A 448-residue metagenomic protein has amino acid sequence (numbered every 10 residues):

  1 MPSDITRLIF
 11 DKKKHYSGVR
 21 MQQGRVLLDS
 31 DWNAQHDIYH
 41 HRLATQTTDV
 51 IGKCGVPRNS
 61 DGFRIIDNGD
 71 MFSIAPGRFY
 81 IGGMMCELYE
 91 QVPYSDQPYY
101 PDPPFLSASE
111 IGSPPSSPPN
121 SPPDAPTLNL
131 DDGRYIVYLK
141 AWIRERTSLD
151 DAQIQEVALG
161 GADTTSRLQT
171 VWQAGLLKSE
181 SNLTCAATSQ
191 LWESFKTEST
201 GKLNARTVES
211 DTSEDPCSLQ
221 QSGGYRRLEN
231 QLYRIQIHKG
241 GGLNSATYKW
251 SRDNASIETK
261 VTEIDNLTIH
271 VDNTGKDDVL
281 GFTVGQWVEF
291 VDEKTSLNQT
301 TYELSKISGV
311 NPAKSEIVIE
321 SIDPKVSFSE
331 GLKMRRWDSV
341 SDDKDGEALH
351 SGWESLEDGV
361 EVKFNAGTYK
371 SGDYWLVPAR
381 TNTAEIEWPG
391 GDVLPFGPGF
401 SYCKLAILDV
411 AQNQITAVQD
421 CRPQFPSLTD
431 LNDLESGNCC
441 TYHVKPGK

Functional and structural regions predicted by a protein language model:
M1-C440: Subunit-assembly interface segments of extracellular/virion macromolecular structures
V444-K448: Short, solvent-exposed loop/edge segments of extracellular or virion-exposed proteins
